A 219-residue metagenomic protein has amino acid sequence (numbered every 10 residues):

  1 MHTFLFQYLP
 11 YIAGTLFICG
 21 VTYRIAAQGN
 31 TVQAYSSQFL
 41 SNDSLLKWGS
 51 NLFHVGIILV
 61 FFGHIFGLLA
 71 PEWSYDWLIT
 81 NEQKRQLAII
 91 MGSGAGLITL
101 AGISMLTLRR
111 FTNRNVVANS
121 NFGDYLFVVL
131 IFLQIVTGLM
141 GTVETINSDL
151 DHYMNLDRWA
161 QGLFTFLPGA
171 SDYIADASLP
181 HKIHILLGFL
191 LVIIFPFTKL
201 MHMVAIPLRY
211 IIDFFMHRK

Functional and structural regions predicted by a protein language model:
M1-F17: Hydrophobic transmembrane alpha-helical segments in integral membrane proteins
F4, I25-S36: Electropositive, gly/pro-rich neighborhoods at or near active sites that engage anionic ligands
Q7, Q33-F53, I57-I58, F62-L163 (+5 more regions): Long, contiguous internal "core" modules enriched in hydrophobic/ aromatic residues
G14-Q28, V60-L68: Alpha-helical transmembrane segments of multi-pass membrane proteins
